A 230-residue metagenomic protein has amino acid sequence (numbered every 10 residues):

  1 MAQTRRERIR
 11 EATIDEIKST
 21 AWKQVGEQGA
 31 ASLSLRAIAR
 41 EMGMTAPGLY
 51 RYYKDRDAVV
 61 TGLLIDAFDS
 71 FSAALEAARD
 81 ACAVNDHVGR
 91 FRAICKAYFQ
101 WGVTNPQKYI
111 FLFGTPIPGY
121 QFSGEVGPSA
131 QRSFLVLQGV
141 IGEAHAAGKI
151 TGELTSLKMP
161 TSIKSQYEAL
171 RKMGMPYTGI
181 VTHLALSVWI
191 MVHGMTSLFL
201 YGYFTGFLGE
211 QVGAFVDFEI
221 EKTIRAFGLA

Functional and structural regions predicted by a protein language model:
M1-Q28, S32, A37, E41 (+2 more regions): Basic, helix-initiating cap at the start of DNA-binding domains
A12, E16-K23, E41, A58-A78 (+6 more regions): Alpha-helical structural segments
G26, S72, E76, F99-V103 (+4 more regions): Short amphipathic alpha-helical interface segments enriched in basic and hydrophobic/aromatic residues, used as
M44-Y53: Short hydrophobic/aromatic patch on the recognition helix
A77-D86, I117-Y120: Helix-loop segments that flank and shape redox-cofactor active sites
G124: Divalent-cation-assisted or electrostatically stabilized phosphate/pyrophosphate-binding catalytic cores
L135-A230: C-terminal peripheral helix-coil segments that are non-catalytic and often amphipathic
